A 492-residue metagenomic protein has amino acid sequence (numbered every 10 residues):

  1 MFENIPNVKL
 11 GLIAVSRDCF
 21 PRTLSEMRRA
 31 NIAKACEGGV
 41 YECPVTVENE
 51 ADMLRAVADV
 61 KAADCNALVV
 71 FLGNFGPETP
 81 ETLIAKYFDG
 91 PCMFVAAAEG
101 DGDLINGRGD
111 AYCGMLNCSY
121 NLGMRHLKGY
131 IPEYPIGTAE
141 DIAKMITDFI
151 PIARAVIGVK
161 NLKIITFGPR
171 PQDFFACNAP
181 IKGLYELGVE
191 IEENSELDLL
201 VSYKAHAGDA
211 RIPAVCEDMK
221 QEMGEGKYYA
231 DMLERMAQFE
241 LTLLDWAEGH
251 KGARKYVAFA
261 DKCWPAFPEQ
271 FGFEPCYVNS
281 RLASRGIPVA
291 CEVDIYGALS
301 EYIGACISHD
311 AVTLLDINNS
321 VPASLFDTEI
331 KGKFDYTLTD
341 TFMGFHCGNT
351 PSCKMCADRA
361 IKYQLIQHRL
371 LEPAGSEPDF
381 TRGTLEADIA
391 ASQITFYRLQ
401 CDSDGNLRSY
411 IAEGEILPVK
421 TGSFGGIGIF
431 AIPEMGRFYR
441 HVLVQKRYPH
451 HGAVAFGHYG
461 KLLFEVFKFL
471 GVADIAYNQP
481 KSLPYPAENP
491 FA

Functional and structural regions predicted by a protein language model:
M1-C36: N-terminal basic/disordered segments at the start of proteins
E3, V8-L10, G38-Y41, G100-Y228 (+1 more regions): Cap/lid and interdomain-hinge subdomains that line or gate substrate/regulatory clefts in soluble alpha/beta enzymes
M53-C65, I84, T242-G252: Short, well-structured alpha-helical segments in soluble
C65-N74, M93-V95, Y256-D261: Periplasmic-binding protein-like
L83-D110, N117-G123, K128, S280-V293: Short, acidic/small-residue loops that bind anionic groups at enzyme active sites
C216, Q221-I307: Long, internal scaffold/assembly segments composed of regular secondary structure
A283-T421: C-terminal catalytic subdomain
L365-A492: Extended hydrophobic packing segments that form well-structured cores
